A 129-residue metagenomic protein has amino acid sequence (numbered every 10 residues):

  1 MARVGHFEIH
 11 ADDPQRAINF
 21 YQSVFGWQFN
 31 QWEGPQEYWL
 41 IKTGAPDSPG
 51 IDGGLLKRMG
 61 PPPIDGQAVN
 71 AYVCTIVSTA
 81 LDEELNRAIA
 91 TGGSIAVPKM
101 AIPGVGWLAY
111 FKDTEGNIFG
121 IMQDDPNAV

Functional and structural regions predicted by a protein language model:
M1-I18, A71-C74, Q123-V129: N-terminal beta-strand motif that seeds the catalytic metal site of vicinal oxygen chelate
A2, E8-G50: Core segments of cupin and vicinal oxygen chelate
D12-Q15, C74-I118: Vicinal oxygen chelate
W27, I64-G66, N86-V97, V129: Charge-dense, helix-prone N-terminal extensions
Q28-G34, M100-I102, P126-V129: Conserved catalytic-core motifs of GNAT/GCN5-like acyltransferases
I41-P46, F111-T114, D124: Active-site beta-strand termini and strand-to-loop segments that position acidic
S48-G50, Q67-A71: Short connector loops at helix/strand junctions that flank enzyme active sites, especially segments positioning acidic
G50-K57: A short, structured beta-strand/loop element
